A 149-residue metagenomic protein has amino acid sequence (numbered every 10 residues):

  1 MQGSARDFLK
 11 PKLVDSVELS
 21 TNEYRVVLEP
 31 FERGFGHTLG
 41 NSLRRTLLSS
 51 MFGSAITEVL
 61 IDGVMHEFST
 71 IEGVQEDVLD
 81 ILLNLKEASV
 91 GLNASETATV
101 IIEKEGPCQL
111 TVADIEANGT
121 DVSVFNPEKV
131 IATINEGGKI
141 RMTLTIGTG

Functional and structural regions predicted by a protein language model:
M1-G149: Protein-protein interaction/assembly regions in multi-subunit complexes
